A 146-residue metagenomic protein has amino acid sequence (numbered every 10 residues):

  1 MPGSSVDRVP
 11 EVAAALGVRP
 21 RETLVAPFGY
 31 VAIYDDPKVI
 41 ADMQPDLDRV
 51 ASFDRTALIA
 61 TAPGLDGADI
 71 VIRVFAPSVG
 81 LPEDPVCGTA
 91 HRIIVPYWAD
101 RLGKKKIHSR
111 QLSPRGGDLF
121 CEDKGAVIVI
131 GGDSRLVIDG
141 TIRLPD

Functional and structural regions predicted by a protein language model:
M1-D146: Active-site proximal loop and beta-alpha junction motif in alpha/beta enzyme cores
